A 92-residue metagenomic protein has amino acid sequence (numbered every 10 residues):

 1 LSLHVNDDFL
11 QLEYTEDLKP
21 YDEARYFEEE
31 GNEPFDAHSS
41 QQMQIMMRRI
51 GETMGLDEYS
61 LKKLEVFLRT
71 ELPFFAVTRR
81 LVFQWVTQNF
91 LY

Functional and structural regions predicted by a protein language model:
L1-H38, Q42: Intrinsically disordered, low-complexity linker/tail regions enriched in Pro/Ser/Thr and polar/acidic residues
A37-M46, Y59-K62: Short acidic alpha-helix initiation/capping motifs at coil-to-helix transition points, especially at protein N-termini
M46-R49, F67, W85: Charge-rich, solvent-exposed alpha-helical interaction surfaces
Y59-L64, T78-V82: Short glycine-rich, low-complexity/disordered patches
K63-F74, T87: Amphipathic alpha-helical segments that form the core helices of the histone-fold
F75-Y92: Long, compositionally biased
